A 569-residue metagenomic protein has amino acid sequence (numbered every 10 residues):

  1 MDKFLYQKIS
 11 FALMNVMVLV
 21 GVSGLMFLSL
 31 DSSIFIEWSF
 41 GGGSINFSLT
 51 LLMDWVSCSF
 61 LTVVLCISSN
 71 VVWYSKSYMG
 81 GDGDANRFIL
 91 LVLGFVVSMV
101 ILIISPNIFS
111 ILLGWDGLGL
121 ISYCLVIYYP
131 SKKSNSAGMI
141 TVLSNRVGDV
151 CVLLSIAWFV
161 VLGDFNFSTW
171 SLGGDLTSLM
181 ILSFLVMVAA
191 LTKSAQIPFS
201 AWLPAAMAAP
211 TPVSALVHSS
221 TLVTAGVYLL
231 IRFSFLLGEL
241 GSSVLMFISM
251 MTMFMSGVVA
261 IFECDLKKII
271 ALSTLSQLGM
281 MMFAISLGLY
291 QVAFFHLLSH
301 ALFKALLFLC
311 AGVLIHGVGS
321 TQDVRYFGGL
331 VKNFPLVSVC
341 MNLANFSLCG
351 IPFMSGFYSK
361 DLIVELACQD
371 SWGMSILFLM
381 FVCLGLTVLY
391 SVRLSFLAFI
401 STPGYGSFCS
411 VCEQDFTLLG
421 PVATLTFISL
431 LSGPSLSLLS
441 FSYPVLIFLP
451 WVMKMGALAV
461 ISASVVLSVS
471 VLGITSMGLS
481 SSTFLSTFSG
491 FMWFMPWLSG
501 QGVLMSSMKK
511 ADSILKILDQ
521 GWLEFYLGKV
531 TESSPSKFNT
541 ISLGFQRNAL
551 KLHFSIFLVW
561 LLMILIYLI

Functional and structural regions predicted by a protein language model:
M1-I569: Core, highly hydrophobic multi-pass alpha-helical transmembrane subunits of bioenergetic inner membranes
